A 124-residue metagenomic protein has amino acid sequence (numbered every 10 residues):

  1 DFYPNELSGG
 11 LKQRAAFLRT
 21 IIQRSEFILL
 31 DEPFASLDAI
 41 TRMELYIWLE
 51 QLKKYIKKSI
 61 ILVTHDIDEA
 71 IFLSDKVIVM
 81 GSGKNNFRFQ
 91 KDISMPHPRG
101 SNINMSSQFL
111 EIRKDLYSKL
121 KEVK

Functional and structural regions predicted by a protein language model:
F2-N5, Q23: Conserved signature/switch motifs of ABC ATPase nucleotide-binding domains
F17: Hydrophobic anchor residue at the start of the ABC signature
I28-D31: Catalytic Walker B motif of ABC-type/P-loop ATPase nucleotide-binding domains
R42-I56: Helical segment within the ABC ATPase nucleotide-binding domain
K57-V63: Conserved H-loop
F72-V79: Conserved catalytic segment of ABC-fold P-loop ATPases
G83-I112: Conserved beta-strand-loop-alpha-helix hinge in the C-terminal portion of ABC ATPase nucleotide-binding domains
